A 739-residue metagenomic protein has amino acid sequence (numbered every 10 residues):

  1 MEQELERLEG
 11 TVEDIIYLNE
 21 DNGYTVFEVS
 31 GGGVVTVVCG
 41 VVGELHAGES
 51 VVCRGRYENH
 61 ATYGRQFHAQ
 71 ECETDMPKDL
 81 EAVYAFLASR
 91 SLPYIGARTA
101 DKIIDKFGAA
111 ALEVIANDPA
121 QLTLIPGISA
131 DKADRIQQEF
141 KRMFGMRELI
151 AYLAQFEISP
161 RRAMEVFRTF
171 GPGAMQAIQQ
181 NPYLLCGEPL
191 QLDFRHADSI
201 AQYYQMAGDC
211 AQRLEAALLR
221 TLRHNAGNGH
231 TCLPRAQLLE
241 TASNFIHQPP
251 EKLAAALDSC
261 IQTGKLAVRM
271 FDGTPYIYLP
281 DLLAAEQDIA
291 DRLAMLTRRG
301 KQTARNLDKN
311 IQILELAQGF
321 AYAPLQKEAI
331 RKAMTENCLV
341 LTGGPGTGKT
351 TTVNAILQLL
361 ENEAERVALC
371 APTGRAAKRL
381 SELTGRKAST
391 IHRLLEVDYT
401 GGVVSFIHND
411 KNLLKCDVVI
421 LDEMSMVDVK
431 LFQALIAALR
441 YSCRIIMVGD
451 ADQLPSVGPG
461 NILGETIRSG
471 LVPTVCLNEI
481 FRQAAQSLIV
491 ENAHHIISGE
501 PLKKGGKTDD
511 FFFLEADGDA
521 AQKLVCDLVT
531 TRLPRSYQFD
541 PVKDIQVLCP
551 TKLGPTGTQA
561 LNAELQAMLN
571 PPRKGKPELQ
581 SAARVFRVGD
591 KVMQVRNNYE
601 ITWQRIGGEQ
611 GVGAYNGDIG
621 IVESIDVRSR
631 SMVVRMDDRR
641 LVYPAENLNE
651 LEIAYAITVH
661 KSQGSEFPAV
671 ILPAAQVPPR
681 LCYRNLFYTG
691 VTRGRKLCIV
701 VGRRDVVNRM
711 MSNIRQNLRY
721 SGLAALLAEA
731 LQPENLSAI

Functional and structural regions predicted by a protein language model:
Q3, Y24-S30, V37-V38, H46-Y57 (+4 more regions): Accessory alpha-helical DNA-binding modules that contact the DNA backbone or grooves
E4-N19, G55, I619-E623: Structural detector for short beta-strands of small beta-barrel domains
L18-E28, R628-V633: Short aromatic-glycine-enriched beta-strand elements
A154, R213, R223-G227, V268-R331: Pre-P-loop entry segment of helicase/translocase ATPase cores
L341, L369: Hydrophobic anchor at the beta1->P-loop junction of P-loop NTPases
A355, L359, E363-E365, A371-L383 (+5 more regions): Conserved helicase motor core of SF1/SF2 NTP-dependent helicases
A451-V612, E623, I739: Conserved helicase motor core of P-loop NTPases
I606, N616-I739: C-terminal accessory regions
